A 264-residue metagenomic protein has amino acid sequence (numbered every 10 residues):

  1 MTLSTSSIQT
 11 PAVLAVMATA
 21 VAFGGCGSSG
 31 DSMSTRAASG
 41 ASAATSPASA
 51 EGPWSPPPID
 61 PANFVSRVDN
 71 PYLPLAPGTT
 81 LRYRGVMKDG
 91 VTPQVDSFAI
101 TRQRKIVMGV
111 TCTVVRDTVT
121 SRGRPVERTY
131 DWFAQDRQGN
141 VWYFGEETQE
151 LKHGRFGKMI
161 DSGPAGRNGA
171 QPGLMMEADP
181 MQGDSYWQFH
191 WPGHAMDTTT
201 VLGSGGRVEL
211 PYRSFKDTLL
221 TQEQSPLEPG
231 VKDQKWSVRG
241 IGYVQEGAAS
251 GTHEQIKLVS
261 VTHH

Functional and structural regions predicted by a protein language model:
T2-V13: Bacterial N-terminal signal peptides that target proteins for export
S4-T5, A20, R36: Absolute N-terminal positional cue centered near the fourth residue
V13-T19: Hydrophobic helical h-region of N-terminal Sec-dependent signal peptides in bacterial secretory/periplasmic proteins
A22-G25: C-terminal motif of bacterial Sec signal peptides marking the signal peptidase cleavage site
S28: Short, conserved catalytic or interaction motifs in soluble domains
S34-H264: Conserved functional acidic sites
